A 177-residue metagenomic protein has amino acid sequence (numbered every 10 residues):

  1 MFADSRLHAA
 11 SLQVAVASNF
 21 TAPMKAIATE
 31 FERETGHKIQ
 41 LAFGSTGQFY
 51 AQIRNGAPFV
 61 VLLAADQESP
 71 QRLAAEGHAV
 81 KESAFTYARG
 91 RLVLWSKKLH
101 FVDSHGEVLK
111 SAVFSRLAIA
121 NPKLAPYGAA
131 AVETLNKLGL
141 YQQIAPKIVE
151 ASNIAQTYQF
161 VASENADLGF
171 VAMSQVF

Functional and structural regions predicted by a protein language model:
M1-R6: C-terminal segment of classical bacterial N-terminal signal peptides
L7-A57, L63-Q67, Q71-F177: Exported/periplasmic ABC-transporter solute-binding proteins
